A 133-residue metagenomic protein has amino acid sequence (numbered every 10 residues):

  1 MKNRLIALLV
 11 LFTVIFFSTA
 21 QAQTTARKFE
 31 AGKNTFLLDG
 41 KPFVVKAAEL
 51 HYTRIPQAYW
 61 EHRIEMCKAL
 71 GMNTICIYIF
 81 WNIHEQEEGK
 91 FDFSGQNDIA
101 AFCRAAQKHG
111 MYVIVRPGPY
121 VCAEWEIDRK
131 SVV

Functional and structural regions predicted by a protein language model:
M1-L5: Positively charged n-region of N-terminal signal peptides that target proteins for export
A7-F16: Bacterial N-terminal signal peptides
T19-Q21, S94: Short, charged N-terminal helix-start/capping segments
Q21-T74, R104, G110-Y112: N-terminal carbohydrate-binding accessory modules
W60-D128: Aromatic-lined substrate-binding rim segments of carbohydrate-active enzymes
V132-V133: Conserved small/polar residues in nucleotide/adenosyl-binding loops
